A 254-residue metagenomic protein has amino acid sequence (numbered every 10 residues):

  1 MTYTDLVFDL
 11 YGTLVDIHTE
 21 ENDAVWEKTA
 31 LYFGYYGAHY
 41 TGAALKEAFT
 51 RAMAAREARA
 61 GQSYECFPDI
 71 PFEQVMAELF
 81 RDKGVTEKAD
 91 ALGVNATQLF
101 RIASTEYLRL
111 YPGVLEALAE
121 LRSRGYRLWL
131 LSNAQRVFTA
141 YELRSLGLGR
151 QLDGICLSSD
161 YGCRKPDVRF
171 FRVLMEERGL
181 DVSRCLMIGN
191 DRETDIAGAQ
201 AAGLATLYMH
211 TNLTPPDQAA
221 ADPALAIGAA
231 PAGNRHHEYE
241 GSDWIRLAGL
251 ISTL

Functional and structural regions predicted by a protein language model:
M1-L6, I17-T19, H39-A43, A91-V94 (+4 more regions): Asp-based, Mg2+/Mn2+-dependent phosphohydrolase catalytic module
L10: Residue immediately C-terminal to the conserved phosphorylatable aspartate in receiver
H18-A24, G61-P68, P216-A221: Short, flexible/disordered intra-domain loops and linkers
E21-F33: Basic, amphipathic juxtamembrane/active-site segments that coordinate anionic phosphate or diphosphate groups
A30, K46-L99: A metal-dependent, Asp-based hydrolase signature
L99-L108: Surface-exposed cleft-lining segments at the edges of enzyme active sites
